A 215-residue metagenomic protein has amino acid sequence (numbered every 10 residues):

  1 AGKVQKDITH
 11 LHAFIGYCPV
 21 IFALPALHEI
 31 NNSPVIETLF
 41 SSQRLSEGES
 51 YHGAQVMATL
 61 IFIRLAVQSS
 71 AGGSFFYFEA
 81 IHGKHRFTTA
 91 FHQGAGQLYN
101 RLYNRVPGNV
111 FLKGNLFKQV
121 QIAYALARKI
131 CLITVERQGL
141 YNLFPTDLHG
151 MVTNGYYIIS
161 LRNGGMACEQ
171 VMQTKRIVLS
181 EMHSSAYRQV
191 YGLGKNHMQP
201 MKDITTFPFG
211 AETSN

Functional and structural regions predicted by a protein language model:
A1-F144, H149-N215: Active-site-proximal mixed secondary-structure blocks
